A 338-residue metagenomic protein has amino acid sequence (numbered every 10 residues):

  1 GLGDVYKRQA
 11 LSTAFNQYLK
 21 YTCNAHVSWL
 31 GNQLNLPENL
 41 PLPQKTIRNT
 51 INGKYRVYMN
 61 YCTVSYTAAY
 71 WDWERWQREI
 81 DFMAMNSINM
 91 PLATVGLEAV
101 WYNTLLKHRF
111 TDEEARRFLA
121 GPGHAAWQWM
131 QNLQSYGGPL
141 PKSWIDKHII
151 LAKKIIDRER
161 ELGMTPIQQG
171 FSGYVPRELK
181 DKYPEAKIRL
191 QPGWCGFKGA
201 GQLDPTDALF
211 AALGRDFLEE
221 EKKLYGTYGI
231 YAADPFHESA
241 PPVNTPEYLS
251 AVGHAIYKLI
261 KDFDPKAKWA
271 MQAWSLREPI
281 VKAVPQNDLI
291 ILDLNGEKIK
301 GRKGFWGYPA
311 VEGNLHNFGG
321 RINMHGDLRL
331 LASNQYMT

Functional and structural regions predicted by a protein language model:
L2-Y6, L292: Short, small-residue-biased leader/transition segments that mark boundaries at the very start of proteins
V5, P41-I47: Short, charged beta->alpha transition segments
A10-T22: Short active-site loop/helix that positions an aromatic residue
H26, L30-L42, M59-T63, A84 (+1 more regions): Catalytic-core regions of glycoside hydrolase
K45-N52, K222: Short boundary motifs at domain starts and secondary-structure transition points
I47-R48, W71-E74: Catalytic and substrate-binding clefts that recognize carbohydrates or anionic sugar/phosphate headgroups
G53-D72, M83: Active-site-adjacent substrate/metal-binding segments within catalytic domains of carbohydrate-active enzymes
